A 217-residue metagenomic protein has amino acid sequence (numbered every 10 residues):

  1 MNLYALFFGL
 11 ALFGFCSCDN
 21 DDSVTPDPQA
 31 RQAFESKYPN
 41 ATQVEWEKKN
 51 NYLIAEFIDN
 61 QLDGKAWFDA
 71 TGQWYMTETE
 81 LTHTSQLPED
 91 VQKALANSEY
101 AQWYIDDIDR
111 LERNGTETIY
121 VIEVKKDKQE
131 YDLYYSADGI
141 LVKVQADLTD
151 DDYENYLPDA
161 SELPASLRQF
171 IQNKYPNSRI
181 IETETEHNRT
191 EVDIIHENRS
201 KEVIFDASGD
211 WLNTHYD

Functional and structural regions predicted by a protein language model:
N2-A5, G9-A41: Bacterial Sec-dependent N-terminal signal peptides
P26-D217: First exposed extracellular module after export/assembly in secreted or surface-exposed proteins
